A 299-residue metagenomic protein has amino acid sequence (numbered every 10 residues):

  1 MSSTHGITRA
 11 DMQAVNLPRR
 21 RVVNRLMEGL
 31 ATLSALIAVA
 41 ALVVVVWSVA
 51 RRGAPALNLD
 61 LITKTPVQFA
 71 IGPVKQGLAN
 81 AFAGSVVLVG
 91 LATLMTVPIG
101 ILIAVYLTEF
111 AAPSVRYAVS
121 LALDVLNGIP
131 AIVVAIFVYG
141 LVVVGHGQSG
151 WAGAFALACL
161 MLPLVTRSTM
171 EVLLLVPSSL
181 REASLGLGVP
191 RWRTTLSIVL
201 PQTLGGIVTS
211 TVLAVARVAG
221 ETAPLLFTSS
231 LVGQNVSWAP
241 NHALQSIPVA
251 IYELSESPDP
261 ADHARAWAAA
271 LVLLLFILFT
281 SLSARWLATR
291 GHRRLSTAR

Functional and structural regions predicted by a protein language model:
M1-I37, A284-R299: Transmembrane alpha-helical segments of polytopic membrane transport and secretion proteins
A10-L33, S48-A92, A112, A250-A264: Periplasmic/extracellular loop-to-transmembrane helix junction in inner-membrane transport proteins
E28, I99-V138, T166-E171, R294-R299: Cytoplasmic-entry segments and transmembrane alpha-helices of multi-pass inner-membrane transporters
F69-A70, L225-L274: Interhelical loop and adjacent transmembrane-helix boundary motif in polytopic membrane transport permeases
T93, S168-T169, V189-S229: Transmembrane alpha-helices
I99, L107, A111-R116, P177 (+1 more regions): Amphipathic cytosolic juxtamembrane alpha-helices at the membrane-cytosol interface of multi-pass membrane transporters
D124-L160: Generic hydrophobic transmembrane alpha-helix motif, especially the helices
M170-L174, S178, V212, E253-R299: C-terminal transmembrane helix and the adjacent membrane-cytosol boundary/short C-terminal tail of inner/organellar
